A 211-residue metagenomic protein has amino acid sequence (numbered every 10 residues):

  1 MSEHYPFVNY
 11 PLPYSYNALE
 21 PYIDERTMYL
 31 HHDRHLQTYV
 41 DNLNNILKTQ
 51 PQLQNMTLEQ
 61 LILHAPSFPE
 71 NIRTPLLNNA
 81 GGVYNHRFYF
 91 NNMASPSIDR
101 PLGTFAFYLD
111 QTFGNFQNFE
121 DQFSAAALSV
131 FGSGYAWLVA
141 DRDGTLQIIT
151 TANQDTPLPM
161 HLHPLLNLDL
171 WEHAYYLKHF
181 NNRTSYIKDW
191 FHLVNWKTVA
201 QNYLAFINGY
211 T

Functional and structural regions predicted by a protein language model:
M1-T211: Feature for soluble, non-membrane regions of globular proteins
